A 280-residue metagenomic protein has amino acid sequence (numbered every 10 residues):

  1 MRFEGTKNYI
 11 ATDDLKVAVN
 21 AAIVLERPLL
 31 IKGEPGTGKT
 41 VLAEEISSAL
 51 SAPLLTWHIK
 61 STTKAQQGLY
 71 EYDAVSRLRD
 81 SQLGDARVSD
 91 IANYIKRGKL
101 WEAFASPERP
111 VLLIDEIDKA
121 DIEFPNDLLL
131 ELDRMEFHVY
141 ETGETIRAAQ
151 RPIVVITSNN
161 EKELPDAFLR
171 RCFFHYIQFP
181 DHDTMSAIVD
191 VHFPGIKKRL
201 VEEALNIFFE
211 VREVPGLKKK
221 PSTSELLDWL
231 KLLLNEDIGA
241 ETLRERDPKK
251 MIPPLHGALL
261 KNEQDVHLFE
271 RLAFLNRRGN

Functional and structural regions predicted by a protein language model:
M1-N280: C-terminal regulatory/interaction module of P-loop NTP-utilizing enzymes
